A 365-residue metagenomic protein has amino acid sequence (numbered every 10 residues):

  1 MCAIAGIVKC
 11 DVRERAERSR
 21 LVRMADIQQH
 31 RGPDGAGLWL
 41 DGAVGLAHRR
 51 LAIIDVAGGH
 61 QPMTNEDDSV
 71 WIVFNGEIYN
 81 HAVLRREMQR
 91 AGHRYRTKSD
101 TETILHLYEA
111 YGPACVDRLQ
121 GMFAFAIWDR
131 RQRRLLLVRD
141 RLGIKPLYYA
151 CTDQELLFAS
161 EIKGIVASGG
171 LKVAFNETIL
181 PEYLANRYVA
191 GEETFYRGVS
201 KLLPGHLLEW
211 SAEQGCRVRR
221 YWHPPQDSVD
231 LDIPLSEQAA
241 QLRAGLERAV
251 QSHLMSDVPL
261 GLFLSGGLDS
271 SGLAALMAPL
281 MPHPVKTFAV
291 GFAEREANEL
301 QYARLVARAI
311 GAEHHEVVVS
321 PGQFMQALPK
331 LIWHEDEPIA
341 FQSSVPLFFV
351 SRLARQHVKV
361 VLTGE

Functional and structural regions predicted by a protein language model:
M1-E335, L347, S351: Cysteine-centered catalytic environments shared across enzyme families
R141, F349-E365: Active-site adenylate/phosphate-handling loop in enzymes that bind or generate adenylated species
P338: The substrate-binding groove and active-site-proximal loops of carbohydrate-active enzymes, especially glycoside
